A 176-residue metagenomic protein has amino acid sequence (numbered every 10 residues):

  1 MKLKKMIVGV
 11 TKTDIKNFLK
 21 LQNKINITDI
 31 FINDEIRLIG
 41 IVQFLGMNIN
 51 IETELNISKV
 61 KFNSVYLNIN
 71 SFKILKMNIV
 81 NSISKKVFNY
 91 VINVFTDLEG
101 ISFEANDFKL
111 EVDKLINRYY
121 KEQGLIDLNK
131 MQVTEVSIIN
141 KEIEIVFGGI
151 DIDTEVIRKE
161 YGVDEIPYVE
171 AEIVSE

Functional and structural regions predicted by a protein language model:
M1-E176: Extracellular/lumenal and peripheral-membrane lipid-interaction modules
